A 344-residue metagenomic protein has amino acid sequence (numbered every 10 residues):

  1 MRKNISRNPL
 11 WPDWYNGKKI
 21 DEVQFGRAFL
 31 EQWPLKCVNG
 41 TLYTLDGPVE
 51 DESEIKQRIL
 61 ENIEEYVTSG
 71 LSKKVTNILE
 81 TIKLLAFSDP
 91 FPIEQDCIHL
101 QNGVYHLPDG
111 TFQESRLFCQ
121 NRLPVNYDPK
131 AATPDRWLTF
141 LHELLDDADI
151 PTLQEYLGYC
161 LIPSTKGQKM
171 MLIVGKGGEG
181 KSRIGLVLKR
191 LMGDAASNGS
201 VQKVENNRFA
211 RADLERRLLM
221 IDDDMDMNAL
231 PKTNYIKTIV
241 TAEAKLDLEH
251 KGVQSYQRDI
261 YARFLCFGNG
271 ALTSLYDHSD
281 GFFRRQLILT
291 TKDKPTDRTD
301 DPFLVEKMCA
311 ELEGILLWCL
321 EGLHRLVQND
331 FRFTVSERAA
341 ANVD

Functional and structural regions predicted by a protein language model:
M1-V38, E64-D344: Feature primarily recognizes SF3-like P-loop helicase cores of small DNA viruses
V38-V67: TRNA-binding/sensing appendages of the translation machinery
